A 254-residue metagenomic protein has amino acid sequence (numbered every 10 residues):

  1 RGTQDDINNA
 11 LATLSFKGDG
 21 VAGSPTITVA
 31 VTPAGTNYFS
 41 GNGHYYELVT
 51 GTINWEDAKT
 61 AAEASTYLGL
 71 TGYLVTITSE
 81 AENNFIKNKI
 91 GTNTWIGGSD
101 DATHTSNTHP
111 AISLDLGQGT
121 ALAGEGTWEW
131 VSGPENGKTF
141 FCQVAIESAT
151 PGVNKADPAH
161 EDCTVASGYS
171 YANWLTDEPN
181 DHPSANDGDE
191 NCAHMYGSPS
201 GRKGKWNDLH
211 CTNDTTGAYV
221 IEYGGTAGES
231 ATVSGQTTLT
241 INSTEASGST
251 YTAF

Functional and structural regions predicted by a protein language model:
G2-T3, T13-S24: Extracellular/luminal low-complexity segments enriched in Ser/Thr/Pro
A10-A12, W206: Extended Gly/Ser/Thr-rich low-complexity repeat segments, especially those forming or decorating extracellular
S24-S249, A253: Extracellular, disulfide-bonded carbohydrate-recognition/adhesion ectodomains, dominated by C-type lectin-like domains
